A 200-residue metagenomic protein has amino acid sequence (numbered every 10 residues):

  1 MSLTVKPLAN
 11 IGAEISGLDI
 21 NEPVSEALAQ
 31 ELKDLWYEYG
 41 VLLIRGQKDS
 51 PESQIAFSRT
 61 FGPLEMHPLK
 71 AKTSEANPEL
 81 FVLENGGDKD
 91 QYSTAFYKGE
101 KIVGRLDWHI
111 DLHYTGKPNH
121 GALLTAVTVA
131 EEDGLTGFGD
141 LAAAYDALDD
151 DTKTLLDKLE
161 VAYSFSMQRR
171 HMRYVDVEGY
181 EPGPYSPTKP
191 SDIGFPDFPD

Functional and structural regions predicted by a protein language model:
S2-D200: Non-heme Fe(II) oxygenase catalytic core, chiefly the N-lobe of the double-stranded beta-helix
